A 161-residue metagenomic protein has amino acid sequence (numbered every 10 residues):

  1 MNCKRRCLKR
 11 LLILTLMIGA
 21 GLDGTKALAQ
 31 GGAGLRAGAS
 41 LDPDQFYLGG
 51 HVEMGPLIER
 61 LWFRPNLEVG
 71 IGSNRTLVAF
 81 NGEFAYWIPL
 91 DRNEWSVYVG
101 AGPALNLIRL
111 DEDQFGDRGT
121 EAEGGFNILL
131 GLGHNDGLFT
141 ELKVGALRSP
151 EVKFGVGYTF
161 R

Functional and structural regions predicted by a protein language model:
M1-Q30: Cleavable N-terminal export/targeting peptides
Q30-D91, L129, G137-E151: Glycine- and aromatic-enriched membrane insertion/assembly motifs of diderm outer-membrane and organelle channel
G32, V69-T76, L107-E123: Flexible, solvent-exposed loop segments that connect beta-strands
G50, F80, Q114-G116, G155-V156: Short, glycine/charged-enriched secondary-structure capping and boundary segments
E83, L90-G119: Short, compositionally biased "basic patch" segments
G100-L105, G124-L132: Hydrophobic alpha-helical segments of small multi-pass membrane proteins
A104-I108, N135-G137, L147: Short Gly/Pro-enriched loop/turn and capping motifs at secondary-structure junctions
V152, G157-F160: Short, low-complexity, Pro/Ser/Thr/Gly-rich segments in the mature regions of secreted, periplasmic
